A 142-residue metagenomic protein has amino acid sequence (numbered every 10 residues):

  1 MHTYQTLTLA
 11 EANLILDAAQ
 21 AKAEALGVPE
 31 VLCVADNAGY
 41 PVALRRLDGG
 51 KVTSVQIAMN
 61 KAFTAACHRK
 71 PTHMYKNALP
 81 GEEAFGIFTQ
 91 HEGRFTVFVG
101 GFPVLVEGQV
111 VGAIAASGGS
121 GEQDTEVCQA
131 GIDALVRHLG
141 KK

Functional and structural regions predicted by a protein language model:
M1-K142: Flexible, solvent-exposed loop/hinge segments and secondary-structure transition points
